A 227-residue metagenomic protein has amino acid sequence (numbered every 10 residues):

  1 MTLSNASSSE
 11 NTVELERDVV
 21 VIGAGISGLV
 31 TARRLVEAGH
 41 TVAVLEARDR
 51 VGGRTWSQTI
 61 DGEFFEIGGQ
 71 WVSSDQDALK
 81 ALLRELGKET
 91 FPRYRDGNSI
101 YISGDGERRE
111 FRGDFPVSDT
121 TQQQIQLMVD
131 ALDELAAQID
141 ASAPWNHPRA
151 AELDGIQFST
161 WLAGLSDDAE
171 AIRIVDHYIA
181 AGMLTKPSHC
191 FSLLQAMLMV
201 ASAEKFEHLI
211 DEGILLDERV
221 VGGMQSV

Functional and structural regions predicted by a protein language model:
M1-V227: FAD-dinucleotide binding site
